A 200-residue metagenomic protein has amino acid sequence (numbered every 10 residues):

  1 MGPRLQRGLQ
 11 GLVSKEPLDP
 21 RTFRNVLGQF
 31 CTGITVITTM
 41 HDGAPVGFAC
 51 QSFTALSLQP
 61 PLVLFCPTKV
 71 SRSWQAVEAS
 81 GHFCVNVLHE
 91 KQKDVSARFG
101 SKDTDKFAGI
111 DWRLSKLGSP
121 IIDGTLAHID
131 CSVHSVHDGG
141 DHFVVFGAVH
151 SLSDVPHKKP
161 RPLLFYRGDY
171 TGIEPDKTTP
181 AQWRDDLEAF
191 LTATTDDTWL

Functional and structural regions predicted by a protein language model:
G2-L200: Basic, polyanion-binding surface patches
